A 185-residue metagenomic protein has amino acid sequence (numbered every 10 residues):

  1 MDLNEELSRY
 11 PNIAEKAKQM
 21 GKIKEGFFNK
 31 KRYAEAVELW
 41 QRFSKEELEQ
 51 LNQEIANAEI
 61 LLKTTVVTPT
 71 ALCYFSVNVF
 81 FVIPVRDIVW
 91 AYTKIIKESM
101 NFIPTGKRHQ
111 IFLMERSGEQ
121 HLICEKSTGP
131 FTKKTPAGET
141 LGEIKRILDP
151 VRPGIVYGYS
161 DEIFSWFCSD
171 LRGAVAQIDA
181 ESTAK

Functional and structural regions predicted by a protein language model:
D2-F28, W90-K185: Acidic, Ser/Thr- and proline-rich intrinsically disordered linker/docking segments of eukaryotic scaffolds
D2-P69: Anionic N-terminal interaction surfaces
K63-G106: Phosphoinositide-binding peripheral membrane targeting modules
